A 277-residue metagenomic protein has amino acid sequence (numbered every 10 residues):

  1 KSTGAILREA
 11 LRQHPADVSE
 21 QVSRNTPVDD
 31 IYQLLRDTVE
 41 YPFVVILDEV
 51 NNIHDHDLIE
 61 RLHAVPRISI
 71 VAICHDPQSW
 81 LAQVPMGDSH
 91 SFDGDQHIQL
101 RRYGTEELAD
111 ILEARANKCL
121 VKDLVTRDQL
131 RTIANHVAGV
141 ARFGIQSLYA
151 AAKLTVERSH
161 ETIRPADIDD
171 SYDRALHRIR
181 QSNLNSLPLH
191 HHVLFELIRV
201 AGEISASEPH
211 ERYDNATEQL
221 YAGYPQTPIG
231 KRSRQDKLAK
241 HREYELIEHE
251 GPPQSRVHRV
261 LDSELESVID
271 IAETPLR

Functional and structural regions predicted by a protein language model:
S2-V84, D88-D93, I98-L108, D123-H136 (+4 more regions): Mid-core helix/loop region of P-loop NTP-binding domains shared across ATPases and GTPases
L112, N117-K122: Conserved helicase motor core of P-loop NTPases
K122-V125, L184-S186: Short helix-capping and inter-helix turn/linker motifs at the boundaries of alpha-helical repeat units
L154-H177: Conserved C-terminal helix/linker of AAA+ ATPases
D169-F195: Short alpha-helical segments that sit at the start of domains
A201-E208: Short capping segments at the starts of secondary-structure elements
N215-R277: Terminal-proximal interaction/regulatory segments of ATP-powered molecular machines
